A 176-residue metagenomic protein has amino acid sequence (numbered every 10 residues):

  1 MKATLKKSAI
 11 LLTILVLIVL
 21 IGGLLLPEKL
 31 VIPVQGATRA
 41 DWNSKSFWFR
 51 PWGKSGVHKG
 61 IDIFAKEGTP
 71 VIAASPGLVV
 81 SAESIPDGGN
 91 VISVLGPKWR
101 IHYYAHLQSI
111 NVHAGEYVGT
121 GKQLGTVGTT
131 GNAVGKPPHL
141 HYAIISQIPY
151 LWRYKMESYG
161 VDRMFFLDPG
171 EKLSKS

Functional and structural regions predicted by a protein language model:
K2-N90, T120, T129, R163-S176: Surface-exposed, glycine-biased beta-strand/turn segments
F49-R50, V94-P97, Y117: Short, charged, low-hydrophobicity "junction" segments
F64, L95-P97, I145: A generic structural motif
K66, P97, L107, T129-T130: Short strand-loop junctions, especially beta-strand C-caps/beta-turns that link beta-sheets to coils or alpha-helices
P70, S84-D87, W99-I101, L124-G125 (+2 more regions): Solvent-exposed loop/turn segments at secondary-structure junctions within structured extracellular/periplasmic domains
A73-N111, P137-H141: Zn2+-dependent peptidoglycan hydrolase active-site motif and core
Y117-S176: Conserved, short, structured surface segments that act as functional micro-motifs
